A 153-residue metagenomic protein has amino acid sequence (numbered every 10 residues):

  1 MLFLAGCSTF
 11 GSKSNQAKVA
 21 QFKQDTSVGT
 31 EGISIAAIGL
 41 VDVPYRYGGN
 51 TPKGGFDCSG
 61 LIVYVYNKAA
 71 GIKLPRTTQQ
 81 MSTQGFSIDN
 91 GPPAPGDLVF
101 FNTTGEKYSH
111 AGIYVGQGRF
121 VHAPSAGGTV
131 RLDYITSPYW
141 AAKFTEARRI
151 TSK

Functional and structural regions predicted by a protein language model:
L2-G6: C-terminal motif of bacterial Sec signal peptides marking the signal peptidase cleavage site
S8-G29, I35, I72, S87-I88 (+2 more regions): Aromatic- and glycine-rich peptidoglycan recognition patches
Q21-Q24, V43-P95: Catalytic cysteine-centered active-site loop
G29-A37, D57-C58, I62: Stable alpha-helical elements in mature extracytoplasmic
G96-L98, G118: Structural motif
